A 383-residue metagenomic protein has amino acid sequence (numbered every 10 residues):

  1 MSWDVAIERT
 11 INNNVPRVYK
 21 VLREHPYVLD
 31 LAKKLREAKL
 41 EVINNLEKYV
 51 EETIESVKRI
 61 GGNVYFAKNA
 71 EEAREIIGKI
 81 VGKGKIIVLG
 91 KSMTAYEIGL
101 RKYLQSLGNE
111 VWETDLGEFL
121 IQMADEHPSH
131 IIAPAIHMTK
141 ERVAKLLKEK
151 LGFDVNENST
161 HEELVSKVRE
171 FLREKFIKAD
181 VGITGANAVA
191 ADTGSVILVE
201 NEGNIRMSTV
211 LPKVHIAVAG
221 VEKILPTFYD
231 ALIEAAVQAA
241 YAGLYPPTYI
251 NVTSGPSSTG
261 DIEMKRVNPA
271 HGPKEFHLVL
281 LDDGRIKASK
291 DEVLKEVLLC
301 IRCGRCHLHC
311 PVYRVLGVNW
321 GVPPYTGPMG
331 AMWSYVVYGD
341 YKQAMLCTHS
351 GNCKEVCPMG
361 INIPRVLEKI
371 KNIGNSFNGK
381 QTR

Functional and structural regions predicted by a protein language model:
M1-E292: The feature marks the mature, well-folded catalytic cores of soluble enzymes
N268-V297, H307, V312-R383: Ferredoxin-type iron-sulfur electron-transfer modules in oxidoreductases and energy-metabolism complexes
C300: Phosphate-binding glycine-rich loops and their immediate beta-loop-alpha structural context
G304: Local sequence-structure signature of Cys/Sec-based thiol-disulfide redox active-site neighborhoods
